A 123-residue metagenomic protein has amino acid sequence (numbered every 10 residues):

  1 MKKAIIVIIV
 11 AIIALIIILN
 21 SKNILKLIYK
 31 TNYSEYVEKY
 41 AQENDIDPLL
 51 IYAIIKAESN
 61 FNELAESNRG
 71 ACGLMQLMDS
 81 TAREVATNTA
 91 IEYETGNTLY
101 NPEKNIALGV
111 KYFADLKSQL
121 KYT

Functional and structural regions predicted by a protein language model:
A4-N20: Hydrophobic membrane-insertion alpha-helices, especially the h-region of bacterial N-terminal signal peptides
L15-L64, N68: Export/targeting segments at the very N-terminus of extracytoplasmic proteins
E35-E38, Q42, D79-T123: Alpha-helical segment that forms one wall of the substrate-binding/catalytic cleft in peptidoglycan-active domains
L49-Y52, C72, A107, K111: Active-site phosphate/pyrophosphate-handling residues
N60, G73-Q76, T98: Residue-level preference for alpha-helix termini and adjacent loops
F61-L64, A71, E84-A86, G109: Membrane-proximal soluble helical/coiled-coil segments that couple transmembrane anchors to catalytic or regulatory
R69-M75, S80-A82: Early exported N-terminus immediately downstream of N-terminal targeting peptides
